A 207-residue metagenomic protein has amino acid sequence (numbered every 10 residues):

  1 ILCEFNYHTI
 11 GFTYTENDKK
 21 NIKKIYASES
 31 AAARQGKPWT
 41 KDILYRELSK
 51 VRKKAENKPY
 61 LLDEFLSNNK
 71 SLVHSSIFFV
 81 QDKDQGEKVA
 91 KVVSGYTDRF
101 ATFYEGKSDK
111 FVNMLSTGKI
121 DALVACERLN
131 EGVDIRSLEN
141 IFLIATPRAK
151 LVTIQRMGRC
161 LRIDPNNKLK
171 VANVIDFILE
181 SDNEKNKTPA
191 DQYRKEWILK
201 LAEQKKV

Functional and structural regions predicted by a protein language model:
I1-L2, N68-S71, S94, M114-G118 (+1 more regions): Conserved catalytic network of the ASCE P-loop NTPase/AAA+ motor domain
I1-V73: Interdomain helical connector at the RecA1-RecA2 junction of SF1/SF2 helicase-like NTPases
I22, V89-V93, G132: Hydrophobic packing residues within well-ordered alpha-helices of enzyme cores
K58, Q81, A125-C126: Replace "coordinates the UDP/GDP/TDP-sugar" with "coordinates nucleotide-activated sugar donors
Y60, E87, K91, N113 (+1 more regions): Alpha-helical elements of the RecA-like P-loop NTPase motor core of helicases
S75-I77, D121-A122: Residue-level preference for the first positions of well-ordered beta-strands
F79-Y104: Conserved helicase motor "Helicase C" RecA-like lobe of SF1/SF2 P-loop NTPases
R99-K206: Conserved RecA-like P-loop NTPase helicase motor core
